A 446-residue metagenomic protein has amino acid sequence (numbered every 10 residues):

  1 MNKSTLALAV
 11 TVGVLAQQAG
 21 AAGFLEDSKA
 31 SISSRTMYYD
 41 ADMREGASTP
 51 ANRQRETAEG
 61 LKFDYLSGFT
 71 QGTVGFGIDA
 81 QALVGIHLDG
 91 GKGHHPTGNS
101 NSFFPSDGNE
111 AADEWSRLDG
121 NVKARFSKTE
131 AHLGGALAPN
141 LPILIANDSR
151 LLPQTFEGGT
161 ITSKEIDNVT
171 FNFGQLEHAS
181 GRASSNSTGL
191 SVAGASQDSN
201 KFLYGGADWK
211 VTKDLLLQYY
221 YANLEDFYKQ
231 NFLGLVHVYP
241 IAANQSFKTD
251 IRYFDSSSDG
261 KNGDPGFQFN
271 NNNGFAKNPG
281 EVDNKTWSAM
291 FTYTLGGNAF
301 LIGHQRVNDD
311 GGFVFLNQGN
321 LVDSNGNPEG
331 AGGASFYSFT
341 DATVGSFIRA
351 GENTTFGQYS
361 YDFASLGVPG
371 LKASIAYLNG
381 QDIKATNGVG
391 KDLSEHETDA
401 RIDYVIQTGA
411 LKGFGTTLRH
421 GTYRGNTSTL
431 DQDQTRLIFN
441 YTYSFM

Functional and structural regions predicted by a protein language model:
K3, A7-A138, S360-A364, A373-A376 (+2 more regions): Beta-barrel outer-membrane channel/assembly domains of diderm bacteria
T36-Y38, A131-A146, F171-E177, G205 (+5 more regions): Transmembrane beta-strand segments that form the barrel wall of outer-membrane beta-barrel proteins
R55-E59, E114-L118, P153-E157, S199-L203 (+5 more regions): Residues that define the transmembrane beta-barrel architecture of outer-membrane proteins
T73-G75, K128-H132, N168-N172, S180 (+7 more regions): Repeated loop/turn-to-beta-strand initiation elements of outer-membrane beta-barrel proteins
G93-D113, D119, E130-W209, Q218 (+2 more regions): Surface-exposed coil loops of outer-membrane beta-barrel proteins
F126, A138, L151-P153, A179 (+7 more regions): Solvent-exposed loop/turn segments connecting transmembrane beta-strands in outer-membrane beta-barrel proteins
N172-V192, N244-T340, L418-L437: Outer-membrane beta-barrel translocator/channel fold
I302-V389, E397-A400: C-terminal structural cap/anchor segments
